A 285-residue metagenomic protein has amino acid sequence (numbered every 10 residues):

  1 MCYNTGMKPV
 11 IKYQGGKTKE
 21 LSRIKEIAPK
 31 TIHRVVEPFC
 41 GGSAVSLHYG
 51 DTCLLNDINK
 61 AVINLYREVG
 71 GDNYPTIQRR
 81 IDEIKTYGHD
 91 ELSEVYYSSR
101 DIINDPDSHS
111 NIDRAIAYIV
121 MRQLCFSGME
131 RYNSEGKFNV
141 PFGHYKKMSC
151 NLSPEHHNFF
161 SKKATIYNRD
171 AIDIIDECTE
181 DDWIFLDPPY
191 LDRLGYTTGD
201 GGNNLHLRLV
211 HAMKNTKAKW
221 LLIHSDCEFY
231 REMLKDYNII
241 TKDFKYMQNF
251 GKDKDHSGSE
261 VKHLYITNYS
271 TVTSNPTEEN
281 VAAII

Functional and structural regions predicted by a protein language model:
M1-I58, A164-I166, I172-E177, D182-W183 (+1 more regions): Class I S-adenosyl-L-methionine
C2-E20, E26-H33, D72-Y196, C227: SAM-dependent nucleic-acid methyltransferase catalytic core
I63: Short alpha-helix immediately C-terminal to the canonical SAM-binding loop
Y66: Conserved SAM-binding loop
